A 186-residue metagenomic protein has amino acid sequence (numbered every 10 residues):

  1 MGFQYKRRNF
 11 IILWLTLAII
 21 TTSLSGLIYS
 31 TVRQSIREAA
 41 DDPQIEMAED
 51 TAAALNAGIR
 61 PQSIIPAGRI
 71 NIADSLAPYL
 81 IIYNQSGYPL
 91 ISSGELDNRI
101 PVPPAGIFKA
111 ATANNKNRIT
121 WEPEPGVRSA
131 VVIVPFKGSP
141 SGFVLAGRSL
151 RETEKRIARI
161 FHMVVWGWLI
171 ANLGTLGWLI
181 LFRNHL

Functional and structural regions predicted by a protein language model:
M1-S86, K155: Juxtamembrane segments flanking the first transmembrane helix of membrane-anchored signal-transduction proteins
R7, I11-L15, A158-W166, W178: Internal alpha-helical transmembrane segments of multi-pass membrane proteins, especially GPCRs
L15, I19-T22, M163, L169 (+1 more regions): Alpha-helical transmembrane segments
S25-R33, G167, A171-L186: Cytosolic-side ends of inner-membrane transmembrane helices, especially those that anchor bacterial signal-transduction
A40, R156, I160, W178-L186: Juxtamembrane alpha-helical signal-transduction segment immediately C-terminal to a transmembrane helix
E49, A53-A54, I65-G126: Extracytoplasmic ligand-binding sensor domains of the Cache superfamily
E95-V165: Extracytoplasmic
